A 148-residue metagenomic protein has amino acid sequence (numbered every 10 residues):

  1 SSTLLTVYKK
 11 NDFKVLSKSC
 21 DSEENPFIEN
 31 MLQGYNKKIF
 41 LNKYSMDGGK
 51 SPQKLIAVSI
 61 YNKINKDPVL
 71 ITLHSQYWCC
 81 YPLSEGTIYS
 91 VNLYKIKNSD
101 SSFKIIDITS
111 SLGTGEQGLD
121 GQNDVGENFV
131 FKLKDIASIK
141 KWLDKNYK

Functional and structural regions predicted by a protein language model:
S1, N11-L16, Y61-H74: Acidic/hydrophobic-patterned starts of short beta strands in beta-sheet-rich repeat architectures
S1, T6, P52-K63: Beta-propeller blade termini
S1-G49, E116-K148: Terminal domain-start segments
S2-L5, E23-M31, Q76-K95: Structural motif
K37-K38, P52, D100-F103: Residue-level signal for glycine
S59-V69, K95-S102: A short, structured loop/turn motif at beta-sheet edges
W78-K148: Acidic, small-residue rich beta-repeat scaffolds with periodic aromatic anchors
